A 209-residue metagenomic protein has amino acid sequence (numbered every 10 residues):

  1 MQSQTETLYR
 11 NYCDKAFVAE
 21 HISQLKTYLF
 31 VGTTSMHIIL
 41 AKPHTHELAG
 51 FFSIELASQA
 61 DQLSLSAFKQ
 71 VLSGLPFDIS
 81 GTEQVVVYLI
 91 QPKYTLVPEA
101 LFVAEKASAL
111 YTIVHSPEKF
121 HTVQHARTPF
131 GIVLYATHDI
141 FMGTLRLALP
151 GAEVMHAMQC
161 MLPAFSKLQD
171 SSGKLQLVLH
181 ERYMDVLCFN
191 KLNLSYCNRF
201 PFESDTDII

Functional and structural regions predicted by a protein language model:
M1-T45: N-terminal basic/disordered segments at the start of proteins
Q2-S3, F30, S35-M36, E47 (+1 more regions): Small-residue (GG/TT-enriched) beta-loop-alpha framework at ligand/catalytic clefts
T5-T7, A16, E47-S58, Q62 (+1 more regions): Active-site neighborhood for divalent-cation/phosphate handling
Y12, H115-K119, L179-R182: Membrane-targeting and insertion segments and their boundary/processing signals
Q24, S80-T82, S172: Short, high-confidence coil segments that cap the C-terminus of an alpha-helix and link into the following beta-strand
A41-P43, I90, E99, F189-K191: Surface loops and adjacent helix of pleckstrin homology
